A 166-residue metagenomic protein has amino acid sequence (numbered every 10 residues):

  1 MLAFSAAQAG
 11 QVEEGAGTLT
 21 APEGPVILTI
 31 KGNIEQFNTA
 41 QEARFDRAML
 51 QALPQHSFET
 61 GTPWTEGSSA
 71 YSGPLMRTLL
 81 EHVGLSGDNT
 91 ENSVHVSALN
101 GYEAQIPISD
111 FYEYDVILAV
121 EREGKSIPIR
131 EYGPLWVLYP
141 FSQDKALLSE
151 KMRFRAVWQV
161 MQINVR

Functional and structural regions predicted by a protein language model:
M1-A3: Bacterial N-terminal signal peptides
A9-R166: N-terminal intrinsically disordered, low-complexity segments enriched in P/E/S/T
